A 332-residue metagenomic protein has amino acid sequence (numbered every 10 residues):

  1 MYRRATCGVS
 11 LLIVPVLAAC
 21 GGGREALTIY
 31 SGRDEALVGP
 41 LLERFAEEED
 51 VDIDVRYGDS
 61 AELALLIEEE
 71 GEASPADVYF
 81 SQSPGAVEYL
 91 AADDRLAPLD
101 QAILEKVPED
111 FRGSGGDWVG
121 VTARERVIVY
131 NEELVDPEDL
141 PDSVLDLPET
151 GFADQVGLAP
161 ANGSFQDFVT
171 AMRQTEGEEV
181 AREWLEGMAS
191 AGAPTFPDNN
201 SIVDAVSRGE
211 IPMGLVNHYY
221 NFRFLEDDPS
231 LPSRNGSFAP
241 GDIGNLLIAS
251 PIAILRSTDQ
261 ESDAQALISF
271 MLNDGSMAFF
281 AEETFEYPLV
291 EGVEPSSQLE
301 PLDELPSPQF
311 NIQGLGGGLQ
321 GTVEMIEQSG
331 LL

Functional and structural regions predicted by a protein language model:
V16-A19: C-terminal motif of bacterial Sec signal peptides marking the signal peptidase cleavage site
G21-R24: Bacterial signal peptide processing site
G32-G39, G58-E62, E68, S74-I211 (+1 more regions): Extracytoplasmic ligand-binding site segments that recognize negatively charged/polar headgroups
P40-V55: Short alpha-helix C-terminal cap/hinge motif
G85-Y89, P212-S233: A ligand-binding cleft/hinge motif common to bilobed small-molecule-binding domains
V127-L134, R173, L247-Q260, F279-E282: A bilobed periplasmic-binding-protein/Venus flytrap-type ligand-binding module shared by bacterial periplasmic
E179-A181, E286-L332: An extracytoplasmic/periplasmic, membrane-proximal ligand-sensing/linker region
I252-Q309: Mature extracytoplasmic/periplasmic domains
